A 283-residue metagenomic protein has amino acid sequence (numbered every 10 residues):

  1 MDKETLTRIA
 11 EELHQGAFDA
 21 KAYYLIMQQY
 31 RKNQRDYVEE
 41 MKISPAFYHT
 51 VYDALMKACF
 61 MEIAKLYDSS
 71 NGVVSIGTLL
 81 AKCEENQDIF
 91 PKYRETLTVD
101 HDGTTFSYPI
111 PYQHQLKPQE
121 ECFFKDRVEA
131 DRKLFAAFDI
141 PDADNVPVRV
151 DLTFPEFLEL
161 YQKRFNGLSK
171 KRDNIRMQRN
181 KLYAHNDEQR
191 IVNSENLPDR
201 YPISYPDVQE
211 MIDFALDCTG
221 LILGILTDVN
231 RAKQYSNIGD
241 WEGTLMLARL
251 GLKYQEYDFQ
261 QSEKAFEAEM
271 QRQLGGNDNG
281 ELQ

Functional and structural regions predicted by a protein language model:
M1-K170, P198-Q283: Amphipathic alpha-helical interface segments
F165-V192: Histidine-centered, metal-coordinating catalytic motifs and their short helical/loop contexts
E188-P202: Acidic interhelical loop/turn segments
